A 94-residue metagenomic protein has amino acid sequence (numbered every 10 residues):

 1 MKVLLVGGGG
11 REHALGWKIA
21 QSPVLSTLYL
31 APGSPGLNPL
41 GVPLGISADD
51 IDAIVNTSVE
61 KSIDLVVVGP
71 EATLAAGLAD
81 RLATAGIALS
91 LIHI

Functional and structural regions predicted by a protein language model:
M1-V3: Extreme N-terminal starter segment of soluble prokaryotic enzymes
L5-E12: Glycine-rich adenosine-cofactor-binding loop
G8, P32-G33, G69-E71: Glycine-rich beta-strand-to-loop/alpha-helix junction loops that act as flexible
Y29, V67, A88-S90: Structural detector of well-ordered beta-strand residues that form the stable sheet scaffold of enzyme domains
L30-D49: N-terminal beta-loop-helix "entrance" segment that forms/cooperates in small-molecule cofactor or anionic ligand
L44-A83: N-terminal glycine-rich "phosphate-gripper" loop used for MgATP/nucleotide binding and carboxylate activation
I92-I94: Conserved small/polar residues in nucleotide/adenosyl-binding loops
